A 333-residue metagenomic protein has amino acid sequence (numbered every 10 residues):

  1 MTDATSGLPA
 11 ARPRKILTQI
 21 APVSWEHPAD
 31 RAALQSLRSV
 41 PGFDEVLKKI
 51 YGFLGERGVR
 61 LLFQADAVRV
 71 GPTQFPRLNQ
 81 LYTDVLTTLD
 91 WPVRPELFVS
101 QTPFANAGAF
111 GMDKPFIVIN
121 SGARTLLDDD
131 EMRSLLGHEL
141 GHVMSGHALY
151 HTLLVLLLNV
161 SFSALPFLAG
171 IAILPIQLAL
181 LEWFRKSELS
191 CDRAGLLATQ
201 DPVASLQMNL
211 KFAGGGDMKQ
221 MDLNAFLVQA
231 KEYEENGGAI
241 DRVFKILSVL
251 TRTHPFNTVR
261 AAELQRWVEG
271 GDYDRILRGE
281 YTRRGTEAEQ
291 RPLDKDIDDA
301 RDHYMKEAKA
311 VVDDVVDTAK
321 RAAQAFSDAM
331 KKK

Functional and structural regions predicted by a protein language model:
M1-R60, L197, Q207-K333: Cytosolic-facing loops and C-terminal tails of multi-pass membrane proteins
T2-L149: Peri-catalytic and regulatory segments of divalent metal-dependent proteins
D66, T73-L78, V85, L89-W91 (+3 more regions): Short helix/loop segments within enzyme catalytic domains that coordinate or immediately flank catalytic cofactors
V68, A105, G122, L174-Q177 (+2 more regions): Flexible, active-site-adjacent loop/turn segments at secondary-structure boundaries
L89, L140, M144-A148, L165 (+4 more regions): Conserved NTP-handling cores and scaffolds of large molecular machines
F116, D129-R133, G137, Y150 (+5 more regions): Hydrophobic, well-ordered secondary-structure segments
H147-L178: Post-HEXXH active-site segment of zinc metalloproteases
